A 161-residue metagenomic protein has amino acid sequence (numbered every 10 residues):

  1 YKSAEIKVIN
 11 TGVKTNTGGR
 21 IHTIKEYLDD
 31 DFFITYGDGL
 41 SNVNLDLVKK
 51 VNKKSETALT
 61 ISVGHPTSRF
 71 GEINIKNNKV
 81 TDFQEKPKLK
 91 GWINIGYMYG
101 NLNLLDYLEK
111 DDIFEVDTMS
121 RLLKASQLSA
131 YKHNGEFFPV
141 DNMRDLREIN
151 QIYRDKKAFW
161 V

Functional and structural regions predicted by a protein language model:
Y1-N77: Conserved beta-loop-beta/alpha segment of the NTase-like Rossmann-fold superfamily that binds/positions NTPs
F32-F33, L40, L45, K49-K53 (+2 more regions): Catalytic-core segments of class I nucleotidyltransferases/pyrophosphorylases that form NMP-activated intermediates
